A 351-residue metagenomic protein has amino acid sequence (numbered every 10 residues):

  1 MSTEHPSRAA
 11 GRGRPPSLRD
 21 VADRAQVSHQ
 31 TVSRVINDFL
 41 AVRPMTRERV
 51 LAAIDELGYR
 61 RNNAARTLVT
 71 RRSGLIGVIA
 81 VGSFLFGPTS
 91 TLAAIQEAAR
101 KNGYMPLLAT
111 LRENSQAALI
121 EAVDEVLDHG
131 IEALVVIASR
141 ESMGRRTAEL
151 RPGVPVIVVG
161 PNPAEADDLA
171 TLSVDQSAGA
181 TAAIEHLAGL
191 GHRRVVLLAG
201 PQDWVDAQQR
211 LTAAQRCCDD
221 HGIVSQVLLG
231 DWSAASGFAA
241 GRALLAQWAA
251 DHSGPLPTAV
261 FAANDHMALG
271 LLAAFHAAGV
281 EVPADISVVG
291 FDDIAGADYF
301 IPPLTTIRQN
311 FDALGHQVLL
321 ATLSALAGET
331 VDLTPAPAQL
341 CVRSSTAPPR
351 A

Functional and structural regions predicted by a protein language model:
M1-P6, G13, L75-E185, G189 (+1 more regions): Alpha-helical recognition/docking segments in bacterial nutrient-uptake and carbohydrate-utilization systems
M1-S73, R350: N-terminal helix-turn-helix DNA-binding module of bacterial transcription factors
G11, A246-A351: Flexible loop/turn connectors
R24, T31-R34, L68-F84, A94 (+1 more regions): Short beta-strand segments enriched in small/hydrophobic residues
R49, G87-K101, G179-A183, V205-V224 (+4 more regions): Short, solvent-exposed amphipathic alpha-helices that sit in or adjacent to ligand/effector-binding or catalytic
V78, G130-A138, V196-A199, V227-L228 (+2 more regions): Periplasmic-binding protein-like
A170-L197, A234-A246, A268, Q309-A327: Hydrophobic alpha-helical segments within soluble ligand-binding/sensing domains
T181-H221, V227, D332-A347: An alpha-beta-alpha
